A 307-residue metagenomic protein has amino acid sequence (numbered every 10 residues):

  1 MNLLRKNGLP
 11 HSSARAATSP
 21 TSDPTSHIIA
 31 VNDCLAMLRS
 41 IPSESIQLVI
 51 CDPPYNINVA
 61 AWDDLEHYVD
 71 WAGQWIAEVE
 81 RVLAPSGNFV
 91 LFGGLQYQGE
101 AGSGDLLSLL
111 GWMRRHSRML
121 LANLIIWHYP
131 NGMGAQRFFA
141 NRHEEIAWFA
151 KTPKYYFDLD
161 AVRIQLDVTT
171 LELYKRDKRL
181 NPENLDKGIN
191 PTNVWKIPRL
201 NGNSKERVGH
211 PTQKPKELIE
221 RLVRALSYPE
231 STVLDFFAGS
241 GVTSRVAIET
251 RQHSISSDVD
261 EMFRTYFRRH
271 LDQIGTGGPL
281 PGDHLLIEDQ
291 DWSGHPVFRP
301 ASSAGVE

Functional and structural regions predicted by a protein language model:
M1-S257, E261-Y266, V306: Core catalytic lobe of class I
M262-E307: PRPP-dependent phosphoribosyltransferase catalytic core
